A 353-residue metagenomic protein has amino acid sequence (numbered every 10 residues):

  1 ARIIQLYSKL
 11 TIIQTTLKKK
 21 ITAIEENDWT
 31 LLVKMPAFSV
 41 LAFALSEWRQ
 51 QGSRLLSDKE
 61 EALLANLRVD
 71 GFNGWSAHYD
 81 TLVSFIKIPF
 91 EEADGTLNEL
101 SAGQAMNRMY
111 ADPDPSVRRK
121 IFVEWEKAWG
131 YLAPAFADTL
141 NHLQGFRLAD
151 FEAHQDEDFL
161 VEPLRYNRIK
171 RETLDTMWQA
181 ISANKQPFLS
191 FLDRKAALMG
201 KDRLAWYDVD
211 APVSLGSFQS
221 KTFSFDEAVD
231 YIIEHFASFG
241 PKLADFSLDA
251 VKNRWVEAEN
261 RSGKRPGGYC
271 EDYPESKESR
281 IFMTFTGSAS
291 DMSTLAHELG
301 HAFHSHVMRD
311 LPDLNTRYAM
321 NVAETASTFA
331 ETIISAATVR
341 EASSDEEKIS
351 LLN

Functional and structural regions predicted by a protein language model:
A1-Q219: A well-structured
Q155, T286-V307, S327, T332: Active-site recognition of the HExxH zinc-binding catalytic motif
D156-V161, L204-D208, G268-E278, E298-R309 (+1 more regions): Active-site-adjacent bridging/hinge elements
F218-F223, V256-E278: Catalytic zinc-binding patch centered on the HExxH motif and its immediate surroundings that defines zinc-dependent
Q219-E227, S238, P274-A296: Short pre-active-site segment immediately N-terminal to the catalytic Zn-binding motif
E234, S238-D245, E271, H301-P312 (+1 more regions): Conserved helix-loop functional segments at active or binding sites
L314-A326: Active-site metal-coordination segments of metallo-dependent hydrolases
A336-N353: Long, amphipathic alpha-helical stalk/connector segments used for oligomerization, subunit docking, or mechanical
